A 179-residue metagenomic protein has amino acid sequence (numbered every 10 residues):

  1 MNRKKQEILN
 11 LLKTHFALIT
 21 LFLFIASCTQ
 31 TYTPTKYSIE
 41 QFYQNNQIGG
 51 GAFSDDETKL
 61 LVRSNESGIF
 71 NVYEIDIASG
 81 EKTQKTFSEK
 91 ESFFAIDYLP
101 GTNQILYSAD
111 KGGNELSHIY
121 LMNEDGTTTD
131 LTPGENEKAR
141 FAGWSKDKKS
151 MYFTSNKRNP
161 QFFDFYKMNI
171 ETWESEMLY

Functional and structural regions predicted by a protein language model:
R3-A17: Bacterial N-terminal signal peptides that target proteins for export
I25-S27: C-terminal motif of bacterial Sec signal peptides marking the signal peptidase cleavage site
T29-I48, E74-F94, G112, M122-K138 (+2 more regions): Multi-bladed beta-propeller domains
Q44-R63, E89-A109, I119, E135-K157 (+2 more regions): Conserved beta-propeller blade repeats
E66: AMP-binding (ANL) adenylation modules
I69-N71, L116-H118, F162-D164: A detector of repeated loop/turn-to-beta-strand junctions in beta-rich toroidal repeat architectures
